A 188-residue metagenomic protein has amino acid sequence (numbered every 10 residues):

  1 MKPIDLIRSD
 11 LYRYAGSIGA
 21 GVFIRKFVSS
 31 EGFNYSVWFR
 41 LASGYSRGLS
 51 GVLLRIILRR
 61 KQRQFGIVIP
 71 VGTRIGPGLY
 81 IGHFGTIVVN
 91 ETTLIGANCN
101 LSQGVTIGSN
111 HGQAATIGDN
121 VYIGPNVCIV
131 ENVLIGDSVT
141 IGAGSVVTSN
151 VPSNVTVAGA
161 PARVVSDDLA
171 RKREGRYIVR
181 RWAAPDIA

Functional and structural regions predicted by a protein language model:
M1-F65, K172-A188: Terminal amphipathic alpha-helical/low-complexity segments used for targeting or macromolecular assembly
F65, P70-V71, G76-P77, G82-E91 (+11 more regions): Left-handed beta-helix
